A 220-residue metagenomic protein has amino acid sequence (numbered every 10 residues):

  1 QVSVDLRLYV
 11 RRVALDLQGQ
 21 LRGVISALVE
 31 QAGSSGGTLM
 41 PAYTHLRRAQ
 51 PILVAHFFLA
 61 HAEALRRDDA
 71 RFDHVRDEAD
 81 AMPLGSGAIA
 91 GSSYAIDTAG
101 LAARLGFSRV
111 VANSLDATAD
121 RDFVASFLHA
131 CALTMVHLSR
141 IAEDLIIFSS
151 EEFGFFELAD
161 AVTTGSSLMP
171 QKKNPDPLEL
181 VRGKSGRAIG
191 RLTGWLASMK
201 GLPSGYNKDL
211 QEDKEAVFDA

Functional and structural regions predicted by a protein language model:
V2-Q50, F107-F123, G205-L210: Long, non-coiled-coil amphipathic alpha-helical linker/lever segments that couple catalytic cores to other domains
R22, Q50-G201, F218: Internal glycine-rich alpha/beta core junctions
A188, N207-A220: C-terminal catalytic subdomain
